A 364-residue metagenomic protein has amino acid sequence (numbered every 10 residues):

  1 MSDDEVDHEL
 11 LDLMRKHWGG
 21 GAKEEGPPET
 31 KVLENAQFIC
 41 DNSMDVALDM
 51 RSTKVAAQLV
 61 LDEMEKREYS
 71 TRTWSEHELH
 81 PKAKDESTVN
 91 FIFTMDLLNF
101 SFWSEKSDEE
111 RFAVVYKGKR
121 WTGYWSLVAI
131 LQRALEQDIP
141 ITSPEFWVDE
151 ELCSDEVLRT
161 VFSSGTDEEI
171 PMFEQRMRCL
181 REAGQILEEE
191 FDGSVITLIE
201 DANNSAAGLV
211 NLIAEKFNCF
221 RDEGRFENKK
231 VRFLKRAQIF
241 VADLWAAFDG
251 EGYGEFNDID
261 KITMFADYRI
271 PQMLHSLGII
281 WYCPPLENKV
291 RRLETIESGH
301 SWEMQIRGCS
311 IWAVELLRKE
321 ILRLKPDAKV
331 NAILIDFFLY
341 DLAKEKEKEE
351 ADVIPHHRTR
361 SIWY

Functional and structural regions predicted by a protein language model:
S2-K235, W281, A343, E347-Y364: Phosphate/adenylate-binding glycine loop and adjacent helical scaffold
E5, A242-W363: Accessory, usually C-terminal, subdomains that scaffold auxiliary metal cofactors
L212-F265: Long, positively charged binding patches that form subdomain-scale interaction surfaces for polyanionic ligands
